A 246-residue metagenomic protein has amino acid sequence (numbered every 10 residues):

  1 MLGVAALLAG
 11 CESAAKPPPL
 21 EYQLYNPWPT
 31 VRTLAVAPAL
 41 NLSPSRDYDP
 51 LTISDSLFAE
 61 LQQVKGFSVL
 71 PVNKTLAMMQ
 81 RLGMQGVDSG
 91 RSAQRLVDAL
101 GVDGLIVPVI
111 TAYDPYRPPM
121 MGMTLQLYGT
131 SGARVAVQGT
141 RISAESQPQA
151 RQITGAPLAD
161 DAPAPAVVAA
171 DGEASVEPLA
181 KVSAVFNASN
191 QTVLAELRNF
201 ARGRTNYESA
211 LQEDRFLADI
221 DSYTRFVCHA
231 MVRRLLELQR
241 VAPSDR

Functional and structural regions predicted by a protein language model:
M1-C11: Sec-dependent bacterial lipoprotein signal peptides
C11-Q62: General N-terminal leader/first-domain-start detector
C11-T30, M120, S131-R246: C-terminal/domain-edge helix-coil "capping" segments
T30-P44, N73-M79, N206-L211: Acidic/histidine-rich, surface-exposed loop or edge segments in extracytoplasmic proteins
T30-T33, K65, G101-I106, P119-T124: Envelope-exposed proteins and targeting segments
A39-N41, K74-T75, I110-Y113, T124-A133 (+1 more regions): Solvent-exposed coil/turn segments that connect beta secondary-structure elements in extracytoplasmic/periplasmic
P44-V107, E145-A159, V167-E177, C228-V241: N-terminal segment of the mature soluble domain
S45, A112-P119: Solvent-exposed loop/turn segments connecting transmembrane beta-strands in outer-membrane beta-barrel proteins
